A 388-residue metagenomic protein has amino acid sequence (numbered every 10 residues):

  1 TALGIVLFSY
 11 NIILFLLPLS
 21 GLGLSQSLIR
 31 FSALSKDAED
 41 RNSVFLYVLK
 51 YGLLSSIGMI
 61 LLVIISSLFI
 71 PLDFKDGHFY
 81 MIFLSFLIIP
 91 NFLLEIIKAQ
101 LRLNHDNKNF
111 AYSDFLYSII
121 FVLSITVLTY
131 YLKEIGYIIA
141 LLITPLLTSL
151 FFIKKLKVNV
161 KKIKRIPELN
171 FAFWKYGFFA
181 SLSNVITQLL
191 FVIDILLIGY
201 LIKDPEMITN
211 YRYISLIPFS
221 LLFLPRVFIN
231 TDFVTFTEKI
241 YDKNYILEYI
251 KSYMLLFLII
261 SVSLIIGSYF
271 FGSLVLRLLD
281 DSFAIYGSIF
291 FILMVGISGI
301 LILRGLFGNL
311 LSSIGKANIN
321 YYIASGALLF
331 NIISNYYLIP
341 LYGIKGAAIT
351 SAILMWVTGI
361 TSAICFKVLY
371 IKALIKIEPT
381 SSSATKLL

Functional and structural regions predicted by a protein language model:
T1-F15, A172-A180, I198-F219, A284-S288 (+1 more regions): Interfacial/gating helices of multi-pass transporter permease domains
S9, L14, P18-S67, D242-I265: Membrane-water interface segments that mark the loop-to-transmembrane alpha-helix transition
Y10-P18, T187, F191, Y211-N230 (+2 more regions): Transmembrane helix-bundle signature of multi-pass secondary active exporters and lipid flippases
S20-K36, L103, P218-D242, F307-S313: Helix-loop junctions and terminal segments of transmembrane helices in multi-pass membrane transport/translocation
S67-L84, P205, F270-G299, K345: Interfacial segments at transmembrane-helix termini and the short loops linking adjacent helices
I82, A111-V158, S215, S325-F330 (+1 more regions): Hydrophobic alpha-helical transmembrane segments
P90-S113, T237-E238, I297-I323: Membrane-interface junctions at transmembrane-helix termini in multi-pass inner-membrane proteins
K108-Y112, I135-G136, L141, L150-F191 (+3 more regions): Interhelical loop/hinge segments that connect adjacent transmembrane helices in multipass membrane
